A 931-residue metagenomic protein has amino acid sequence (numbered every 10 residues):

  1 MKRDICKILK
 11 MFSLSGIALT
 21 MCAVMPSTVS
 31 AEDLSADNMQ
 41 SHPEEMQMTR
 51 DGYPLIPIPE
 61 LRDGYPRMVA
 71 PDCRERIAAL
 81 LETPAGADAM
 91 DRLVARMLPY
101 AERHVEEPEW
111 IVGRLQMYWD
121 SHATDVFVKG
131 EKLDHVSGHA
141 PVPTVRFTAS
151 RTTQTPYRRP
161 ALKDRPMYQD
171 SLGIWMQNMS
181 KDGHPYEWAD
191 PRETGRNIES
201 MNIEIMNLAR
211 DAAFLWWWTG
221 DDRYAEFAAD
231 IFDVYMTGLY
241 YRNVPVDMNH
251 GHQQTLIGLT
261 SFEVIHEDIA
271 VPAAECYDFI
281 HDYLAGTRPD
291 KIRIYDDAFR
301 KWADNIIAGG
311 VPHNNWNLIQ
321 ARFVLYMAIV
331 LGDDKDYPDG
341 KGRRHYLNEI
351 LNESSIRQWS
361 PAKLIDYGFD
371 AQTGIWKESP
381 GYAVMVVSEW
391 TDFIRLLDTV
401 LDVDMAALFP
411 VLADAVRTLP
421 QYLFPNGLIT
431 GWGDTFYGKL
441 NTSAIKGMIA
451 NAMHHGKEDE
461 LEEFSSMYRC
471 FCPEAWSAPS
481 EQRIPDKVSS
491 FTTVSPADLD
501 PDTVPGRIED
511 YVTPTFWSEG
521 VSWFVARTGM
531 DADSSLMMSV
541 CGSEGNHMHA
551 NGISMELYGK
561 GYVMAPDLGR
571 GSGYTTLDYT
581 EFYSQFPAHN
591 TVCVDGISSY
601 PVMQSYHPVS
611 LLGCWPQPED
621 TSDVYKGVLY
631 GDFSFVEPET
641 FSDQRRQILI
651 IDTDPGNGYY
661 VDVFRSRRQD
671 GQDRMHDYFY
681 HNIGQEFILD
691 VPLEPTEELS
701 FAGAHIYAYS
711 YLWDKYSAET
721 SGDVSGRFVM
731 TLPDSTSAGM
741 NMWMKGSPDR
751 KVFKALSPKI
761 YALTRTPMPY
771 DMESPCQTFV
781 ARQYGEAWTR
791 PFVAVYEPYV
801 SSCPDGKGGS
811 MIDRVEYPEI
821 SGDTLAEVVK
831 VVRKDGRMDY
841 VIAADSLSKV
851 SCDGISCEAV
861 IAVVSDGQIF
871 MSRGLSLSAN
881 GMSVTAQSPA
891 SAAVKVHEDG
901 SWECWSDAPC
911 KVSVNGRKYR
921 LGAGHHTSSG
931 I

Functional and structural regions predicted by a protein language model:
M1-L9: N-terminal secretory signal peptides that target proteins for export/translocation
F12-V24: Bacterial N-terminal signal peptides
A23, V29-A31: Boundary at the C-terminal end of the N-terminal hydrophobic targeting segment
D33-I329, N348, T391, A415-V416: Extracellular glycan-targeting catalytic surfaces
R293-G552, V563, E694-A738, W743-G746 (+2 more regions): Extracellular polysaccharide-recognition and catalytic grooves
S465-G703, E786-W788, A794-S801: Catalytic and substrate-binding regions of extracellular carbohydrate-active enzymes, especially polysaccharide lyases
Y678-Y680, M742-G746, V752-T766, R790-S801: Short, hydrophobic/aromatic-enriched beta-strand segments in well-ordered soluble domains
R782-R790, E797-I931: Non-catalytic terminal regions with compositionally biased, polar/charged low complexity
